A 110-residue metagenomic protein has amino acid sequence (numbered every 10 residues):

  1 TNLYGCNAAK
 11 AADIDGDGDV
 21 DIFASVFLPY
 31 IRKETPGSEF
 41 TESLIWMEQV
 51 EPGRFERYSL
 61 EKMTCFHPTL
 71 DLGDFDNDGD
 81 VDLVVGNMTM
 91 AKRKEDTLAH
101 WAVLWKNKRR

Functional and structural regions predicted by a protein language model:
T1-R110: Beta-propeller-forming repeat regions
